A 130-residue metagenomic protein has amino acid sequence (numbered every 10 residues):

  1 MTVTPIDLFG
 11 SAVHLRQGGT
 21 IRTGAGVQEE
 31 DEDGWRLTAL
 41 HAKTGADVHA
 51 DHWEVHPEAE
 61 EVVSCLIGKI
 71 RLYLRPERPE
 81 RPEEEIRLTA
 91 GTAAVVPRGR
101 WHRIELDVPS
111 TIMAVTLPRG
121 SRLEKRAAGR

Functional and structural regions predicted by a protein language model:
M1-H52, I86: A short, N-terminal "cap"/entry segment at the start of jelly-roll beta-barrel domains of the cupin/DSBH fold
T4-S11, D47, R103-R130: Double-stranded beta-helix
E32-D33, D47-C65, R81-P82: A short beta-loop-beta micro-motif enriched in histidine and acidic residues
D33-W35, A42-V48, I67-R71, R78 (+1 more regions): Short, charged/polar surface micro-motifs in flexible loops or helix N-caps
K43-D47, A90-G91, P97-G99, P109: Tight coil/turn sites that cap or link beta-strands
H56-P76, V115: Short, conserved beta-strand element in jelly-roll/cupin
E77-R98: Short acidic-glycine-tyrosine-enriched beta hairpin
